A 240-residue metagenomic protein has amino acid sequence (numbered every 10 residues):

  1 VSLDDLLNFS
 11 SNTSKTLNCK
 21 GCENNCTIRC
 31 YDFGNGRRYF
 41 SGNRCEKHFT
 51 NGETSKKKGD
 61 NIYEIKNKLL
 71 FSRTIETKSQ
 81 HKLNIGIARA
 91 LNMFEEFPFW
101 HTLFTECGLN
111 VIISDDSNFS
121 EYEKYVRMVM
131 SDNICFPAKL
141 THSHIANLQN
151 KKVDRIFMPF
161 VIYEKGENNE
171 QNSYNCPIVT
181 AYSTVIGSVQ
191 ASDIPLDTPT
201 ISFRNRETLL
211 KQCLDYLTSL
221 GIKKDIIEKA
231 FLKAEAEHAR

Functional and structural regions predicted by a protein language model:
V1-R240: An N-terminal assembly and electron-transfer interface module characteristic of large anaerobic redox and radical
